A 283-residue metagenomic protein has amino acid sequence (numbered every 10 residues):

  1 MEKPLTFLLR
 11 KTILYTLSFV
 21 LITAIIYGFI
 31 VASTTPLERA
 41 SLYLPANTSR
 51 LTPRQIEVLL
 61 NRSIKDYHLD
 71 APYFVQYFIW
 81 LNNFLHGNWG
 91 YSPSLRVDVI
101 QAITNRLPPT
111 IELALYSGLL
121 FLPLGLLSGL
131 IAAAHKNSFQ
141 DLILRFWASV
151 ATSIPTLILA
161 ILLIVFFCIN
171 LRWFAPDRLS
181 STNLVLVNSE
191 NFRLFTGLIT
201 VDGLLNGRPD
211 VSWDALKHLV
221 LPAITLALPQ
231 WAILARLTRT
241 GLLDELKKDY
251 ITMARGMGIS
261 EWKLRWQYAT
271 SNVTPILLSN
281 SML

Functional and structural regions predicted by a protein language model:
M1-P4, D66-L126: An internal, D/E-rich "acidic patch" concept
M1-T16, G256: N-terminal Sec/SRP start-transfer signal
E2, T6-F7, T23, Y27 (+4 more regions): Transmembrane-helix boundary motif in ABC transporter permease subunits
K3, L107-P108, Y116-Q140, T156 (+1 more regions): Alpha-helical transmembrane segments of integral membrane proteins, especially multi-pass inner/plasma-membrane
F19-F74, L171-N206: Hydrophobic alpha-helical transmembrane segments of membrane transport/permease proteins and related membrane-embedded
S33-T35, A132-N137, F167-A175, L283: Short helix-capping/hinge motifs at transmembrane helix termini and TM-loop junctions
R106, T110, F146-S153: Residue-level signal for discrete positions within transmembrane alpha-helices of multi-pass small-molecule
S153-L159: A hydrophobic, multi-pass inner-membrane permease signature
